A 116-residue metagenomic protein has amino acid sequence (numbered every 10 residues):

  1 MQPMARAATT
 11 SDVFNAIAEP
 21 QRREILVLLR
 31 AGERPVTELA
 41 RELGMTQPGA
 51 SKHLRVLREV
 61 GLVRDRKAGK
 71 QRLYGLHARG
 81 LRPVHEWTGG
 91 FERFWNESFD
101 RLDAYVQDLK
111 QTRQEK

Functional and structural regions predicted by a protein language model:
M1-T9, L28-E42, Q47, V56-R64 (+1 more regions): C-terminal regulatory/oligomerization modules of transcriptional regulators
D12: Interfacial catalytic loop of ABC nucleotide-binding domains
A16-Q21: Short helix-coil-helix linker/hinge
R23-I25: Pre-recognition alpha-helix immediately N-terminal to the DNA-recognition helix within helix-turn-helix or winged-helix
K67-L73: Short, Lys/Arg-rich nucleic-acid/phosphate-binding segment
